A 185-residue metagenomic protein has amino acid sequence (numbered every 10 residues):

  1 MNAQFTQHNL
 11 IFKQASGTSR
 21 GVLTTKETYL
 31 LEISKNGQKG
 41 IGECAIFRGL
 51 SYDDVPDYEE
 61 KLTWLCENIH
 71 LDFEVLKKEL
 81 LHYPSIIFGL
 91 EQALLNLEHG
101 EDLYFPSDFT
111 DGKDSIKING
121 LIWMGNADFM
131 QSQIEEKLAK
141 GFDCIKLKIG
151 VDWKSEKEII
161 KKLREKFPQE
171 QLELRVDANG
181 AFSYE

Functional and structural regions predicted by a protein language model:
M1-L174, N179-A181: N-terminal capping/lid subdomain adjacent to the active-site entrance of alpha/beta enzymes
